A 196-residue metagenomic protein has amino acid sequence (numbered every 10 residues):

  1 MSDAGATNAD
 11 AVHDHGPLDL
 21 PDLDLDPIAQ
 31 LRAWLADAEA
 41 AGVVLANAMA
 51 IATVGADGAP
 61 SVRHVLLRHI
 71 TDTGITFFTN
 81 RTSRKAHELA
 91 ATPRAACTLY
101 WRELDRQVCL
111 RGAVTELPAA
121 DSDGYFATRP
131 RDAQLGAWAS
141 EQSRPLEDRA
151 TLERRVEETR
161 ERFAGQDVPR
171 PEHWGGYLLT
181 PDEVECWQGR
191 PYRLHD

Functional and structural regions predicted by a protein language model:
M1-D196: Binding-site signature for planar aromatic cofactors or substrates
